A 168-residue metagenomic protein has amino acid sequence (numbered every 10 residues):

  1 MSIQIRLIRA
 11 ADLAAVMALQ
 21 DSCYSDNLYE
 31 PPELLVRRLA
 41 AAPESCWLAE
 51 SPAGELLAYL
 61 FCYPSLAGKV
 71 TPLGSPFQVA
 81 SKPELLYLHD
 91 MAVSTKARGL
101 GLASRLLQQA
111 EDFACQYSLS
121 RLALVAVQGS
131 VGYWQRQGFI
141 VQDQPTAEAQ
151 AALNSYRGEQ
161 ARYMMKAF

Functional and structural regions predicted by a protein language model:
S2-V16: A short beta-loop-alpha structural element at the N-terminal edge of CoA-dependent acyl/N-acetyltransferase catalytic
V16, Q20, W134: Hydrophobic pocket/interface hotspot
S25-P52, F61-Q78: Active-site rim helix/loop that mediates acceptor-substrate recognition in acyltransferases
E44-C46, G158-M165: Short hydrophobic/aromatic beta-strand or adjacent loop that forms the aromatic wall/cage of a ligand/substrate-binding
E55, Y59-A92, R98, T146-E159: Conserved acyl-donor/pantetheine-binding loop and adjacent beta-alpha core of acyl/acetyltransferases and related
V93, G99-D112: Conserved acetyl-CoA-binding loop-helix of GNAT-fold acetyltransferases
L107, D112-A126: Conserved GNAT acetyl-CoA-binding A-motif
Q116, Q128-N154: Conserved active-site alpha-helix within GNAT-family acetyltransferase domains
